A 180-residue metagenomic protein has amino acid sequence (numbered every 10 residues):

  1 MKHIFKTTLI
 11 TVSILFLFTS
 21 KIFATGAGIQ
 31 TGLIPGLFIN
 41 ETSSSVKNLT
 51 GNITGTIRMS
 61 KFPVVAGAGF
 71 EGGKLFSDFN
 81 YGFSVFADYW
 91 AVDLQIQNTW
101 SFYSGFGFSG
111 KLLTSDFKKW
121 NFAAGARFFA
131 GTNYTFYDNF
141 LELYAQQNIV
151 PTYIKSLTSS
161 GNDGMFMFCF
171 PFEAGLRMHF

Functional and structural regions predicted by a protein language model:
M1-G26: Cleavable N-terminal export/targeting peptides
K2, G161-M165: Short proline/glycine-enriched turn/loop segments at secondary-structure junctions
S20-S77: Short glycine/proline- and aromatic-enriched beta-strand/turn motifs that initiate or cap beta-hairpins
I34, M167-F180: Outer-membrane beta-barrel "beta-signal"
I39-K47, D78-N80, S115-F122, K155-N162: Outer-membrane beta-barrel translocator domains and adjoining extracellular loop/strand segments of Gram-negative
R58-L143: Gram-negative (and chloroplast) outer-membrane scaffold detector with strong preference for beta-barrel transmembrane
F129, T152-L157: Short active-site-adjacent structural elements
A145-N148: Internal, hydrophobic beta-strand segments that form the core of beta-sheet-rich folds
